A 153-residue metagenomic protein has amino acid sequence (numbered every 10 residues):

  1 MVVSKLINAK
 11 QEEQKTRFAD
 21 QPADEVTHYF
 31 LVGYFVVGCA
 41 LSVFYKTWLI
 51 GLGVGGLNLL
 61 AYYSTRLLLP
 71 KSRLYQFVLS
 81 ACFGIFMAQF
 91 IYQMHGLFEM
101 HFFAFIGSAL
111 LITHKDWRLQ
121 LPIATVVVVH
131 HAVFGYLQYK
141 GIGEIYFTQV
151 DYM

Functional and structural regions predicted by a protein language model:
M1-Y75: N-terminal juxtamembrane segment and adjoining first transmembrane helix
Q11-K15, V32, F102, E144-I145 (+1 more regions): Juxtamembrane loop-helix boundary motifs flanking transmembrane segments in multi-pass membrane proteins
E25-H28, V32, G107, P122-T125: Internal alpha-helical transmembrane segments of multi-pass membrane proteins, especially GPCRs
C39-L60, L69, R73, W117-R118 (+2 more regions): Alpha-helical transmembrane segments and their interfaces in multipass membrane proteins
V54, F83, M100-S108: Hydrophobic core segments of transmembrane alpha-helices in multi-pass, intramembrane catalytic enzymes
A61-R66, F86-H95, A104-Q120: Generic transmembrane alpha-helix motif of multi-pass integral membrane proteins
R73-F83: Cytoplasmic-side transmembrane-helix entry/capping segments in multi-pass membrane proteins
